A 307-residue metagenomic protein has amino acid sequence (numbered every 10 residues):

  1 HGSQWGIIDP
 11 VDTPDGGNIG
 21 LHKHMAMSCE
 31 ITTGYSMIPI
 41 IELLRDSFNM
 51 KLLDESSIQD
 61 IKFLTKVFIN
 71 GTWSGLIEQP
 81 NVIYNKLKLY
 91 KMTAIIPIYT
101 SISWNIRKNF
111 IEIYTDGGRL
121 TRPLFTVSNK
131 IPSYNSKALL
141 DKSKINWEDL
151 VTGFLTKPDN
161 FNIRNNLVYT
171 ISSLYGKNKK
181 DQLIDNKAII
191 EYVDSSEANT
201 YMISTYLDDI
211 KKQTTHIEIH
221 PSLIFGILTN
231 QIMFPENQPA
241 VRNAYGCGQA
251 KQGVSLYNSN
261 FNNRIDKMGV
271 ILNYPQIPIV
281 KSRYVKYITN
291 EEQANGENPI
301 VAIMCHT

Functional and structural regions predicted by a protein language model:
H1-T307: Conduit-forming functional cores of very large proteins
